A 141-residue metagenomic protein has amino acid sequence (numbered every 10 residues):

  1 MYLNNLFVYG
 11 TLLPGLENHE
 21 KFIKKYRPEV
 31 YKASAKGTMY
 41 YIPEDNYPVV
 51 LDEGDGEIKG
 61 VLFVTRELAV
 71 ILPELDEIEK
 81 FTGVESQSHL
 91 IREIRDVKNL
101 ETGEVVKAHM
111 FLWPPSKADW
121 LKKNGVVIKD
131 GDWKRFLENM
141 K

Functional and structural regions predicted by a protein language model:
M1-K141: Glycine-aromatic micro-motifs
